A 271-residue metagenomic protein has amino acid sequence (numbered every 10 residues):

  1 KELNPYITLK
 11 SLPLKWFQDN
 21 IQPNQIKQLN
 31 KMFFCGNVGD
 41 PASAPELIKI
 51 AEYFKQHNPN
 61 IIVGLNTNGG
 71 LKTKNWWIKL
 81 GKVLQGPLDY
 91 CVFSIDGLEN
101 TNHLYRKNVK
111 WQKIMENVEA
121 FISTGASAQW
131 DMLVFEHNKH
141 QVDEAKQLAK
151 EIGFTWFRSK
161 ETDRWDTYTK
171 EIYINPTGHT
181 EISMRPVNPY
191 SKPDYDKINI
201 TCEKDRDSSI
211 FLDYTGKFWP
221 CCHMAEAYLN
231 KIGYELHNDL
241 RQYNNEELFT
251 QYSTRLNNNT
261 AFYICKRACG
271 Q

Functional and structural regions predicted by a protein language model:
E2-Q18, P23-K31, I48, G81-L248 (+1 more regions): Radical SAM enzyme [4Fe-4S]-AdoMet core and its adjacent flexible, acidic and glycine-rich loops/tails across
L29-D40: Active-site groove signature of glycoside hydrolases
C35, N68, L133: Short hydrophobic "strand-cap" motifs at the C-terminus of beta-strands
P41-A42, G70: A short, conserved beta-strand element in the Rossmann-like catalytic core that flanks the donor/metal-binding loop
P45-I62: Aromatic-lined substrate-binding rim segments of carbohydrate-active enzymes
L65: Conserved, mostly hydrophobic/aromatic
G69-L71, L98: Short beta-strand->alpha-helix junction loop in the catalytic core of nucleotide-activated group-transfer enzymes
